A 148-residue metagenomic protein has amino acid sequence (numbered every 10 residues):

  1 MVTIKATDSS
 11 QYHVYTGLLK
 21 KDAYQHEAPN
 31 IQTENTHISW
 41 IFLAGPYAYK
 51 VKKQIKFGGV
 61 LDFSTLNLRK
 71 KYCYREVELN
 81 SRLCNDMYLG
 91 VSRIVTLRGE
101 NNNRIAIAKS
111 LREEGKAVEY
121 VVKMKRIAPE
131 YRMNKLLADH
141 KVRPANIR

Functional and structural regions predicted by a protein language model:
M1-V14: Short, compositionally biased leader-like segments
Y12-R148: Conserved ATP-binding subdomain of kinase catalytic cores across diverse folds
